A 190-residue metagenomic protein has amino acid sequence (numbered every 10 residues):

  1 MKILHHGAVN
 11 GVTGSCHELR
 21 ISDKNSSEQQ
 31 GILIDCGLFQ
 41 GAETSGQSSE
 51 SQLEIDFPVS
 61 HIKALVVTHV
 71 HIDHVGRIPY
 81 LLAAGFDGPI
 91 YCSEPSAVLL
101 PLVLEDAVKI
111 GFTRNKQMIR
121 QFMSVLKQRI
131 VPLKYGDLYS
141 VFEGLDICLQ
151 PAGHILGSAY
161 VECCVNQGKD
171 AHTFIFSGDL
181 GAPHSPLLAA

Functional and structural regions predicted by a protein language model:
M1-V66, H71-V75, Y80-A190: His/Asp/Glu-rich metal-coordinating catalytic cores of metallo-dependent phosphodiesterases/hydrolases acting on
